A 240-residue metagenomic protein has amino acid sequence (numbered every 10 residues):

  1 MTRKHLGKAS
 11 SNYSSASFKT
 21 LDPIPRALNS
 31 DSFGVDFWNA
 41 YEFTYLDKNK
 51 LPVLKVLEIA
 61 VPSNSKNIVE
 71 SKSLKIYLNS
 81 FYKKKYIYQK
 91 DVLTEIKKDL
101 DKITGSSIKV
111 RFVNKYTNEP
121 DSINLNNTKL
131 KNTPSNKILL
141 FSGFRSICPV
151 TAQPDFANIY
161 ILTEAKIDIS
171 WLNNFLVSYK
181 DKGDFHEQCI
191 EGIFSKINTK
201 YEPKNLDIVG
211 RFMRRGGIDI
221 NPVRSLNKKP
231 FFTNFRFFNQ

Functional and structural regions predicted by a protein language model:
M1-Q240: N-terminal intrinsically disordered, cationic/polar leader segments that include organellar targeting peptides
